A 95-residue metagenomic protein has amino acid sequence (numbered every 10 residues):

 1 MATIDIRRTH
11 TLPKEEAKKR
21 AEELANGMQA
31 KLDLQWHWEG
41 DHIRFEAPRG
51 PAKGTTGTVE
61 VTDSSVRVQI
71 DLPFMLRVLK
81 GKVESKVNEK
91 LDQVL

Functional and structural regions predicted by a protein language model:
M1-D5, H42, S65: Intrinsic-disorder/low-complexity, polar/charged segments enriched in Ser/Thr/Lys/Arg/Asp/Glu/Gln
M1-L34: Terminal, regulation- and interaction-focused segments at domain boundaries
R7, H37, R67: Phosphate-end processing signature that detects enzymes handling 5′-triphosphorylated RNA and polyphosphate
T9-P13, P48, T62, D71-P73: Solvent-exposed residues in well-ordered beta-strands and their adjoining turns, especially edge/terminal strands
E15, G54, R77-L79: Intrinsically disordered, low-complexity acidic/polar segments
E22-E23, G27-D63: Ser/Thr-rich, low-complexity intrinsically disordered terminal regions
V61-V94: C-terminal structural segments of small proteins and small subunits
